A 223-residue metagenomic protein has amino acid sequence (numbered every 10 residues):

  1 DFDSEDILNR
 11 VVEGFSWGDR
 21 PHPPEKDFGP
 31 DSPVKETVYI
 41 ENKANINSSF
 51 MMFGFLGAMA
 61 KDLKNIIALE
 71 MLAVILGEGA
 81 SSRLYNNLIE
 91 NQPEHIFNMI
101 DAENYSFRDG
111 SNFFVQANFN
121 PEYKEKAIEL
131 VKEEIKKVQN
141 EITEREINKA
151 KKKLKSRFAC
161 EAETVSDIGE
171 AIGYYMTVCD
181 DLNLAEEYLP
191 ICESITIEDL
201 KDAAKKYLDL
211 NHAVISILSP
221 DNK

Functional and structural regions predicted by a protein language model:
D1, L218-D221: Structural motif
D1-E13, H212: Non-catalytic, conformational "gating/processing" segments within enzyme and secreted inhibitor domains
L8-G14, I128-E134: Short amphipathic alpha-helices in soluble, non-transmembrane regions that often serve as interface/regulatory elements
E13-L63, V74-E125, E144, A150 (+3 more regions): Non-catalytic beta-strand/loop surface segments
N104-R108, E161-I191: Scaffold signal of the M16-like zinc-metallopeptidase fold and its non-catalytic homologs
E133, I142-A171: Acidic/histidine-enriched segments that form metal/cofactor-coordinating and catalytic pocket/exosite environments
